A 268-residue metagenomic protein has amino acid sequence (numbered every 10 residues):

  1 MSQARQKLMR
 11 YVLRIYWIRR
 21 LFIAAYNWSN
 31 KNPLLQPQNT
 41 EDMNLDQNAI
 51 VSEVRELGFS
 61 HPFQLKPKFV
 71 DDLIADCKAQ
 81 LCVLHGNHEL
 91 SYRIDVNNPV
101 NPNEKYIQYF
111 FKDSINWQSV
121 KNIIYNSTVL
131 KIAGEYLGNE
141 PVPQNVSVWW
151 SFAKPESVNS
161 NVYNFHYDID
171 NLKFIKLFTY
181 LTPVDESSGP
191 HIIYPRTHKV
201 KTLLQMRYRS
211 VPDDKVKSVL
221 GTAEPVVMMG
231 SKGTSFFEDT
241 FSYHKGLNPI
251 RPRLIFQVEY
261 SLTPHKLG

Functional and structural regions predicted by a protein language model:
S2-L13, F22, K31, T40 (+3 more regions): Non-heme Fe(II)/2-oxoglutarate
K7, Y11-E56, P62-Y163: Non-heme Fe(II)-dependent double-stranded beta-helix
F59-H61, K176-Y180, P225-V227, S235-F237 (+2 more regions): Conserved hydrophobic/aromatic beta-strand scaffold that supports enzyme active sites
N139-V142, Y167-D170, L181-P190, R196-H198: Active-site region of the double-stranded beta-helix
Q144-N145, V158-Y163, I175-K176, S187-P195 (+2 more regions): A short secondary-structure junction signal
V162-I169, Y243: Histidine-centered catalytic micro-motifs
D170-E186, M229-G230, E259-S261: Short, conserved beta-strand element in jelly-roll/cupin
E186-S242, H265: Double-stranded beta-helix
